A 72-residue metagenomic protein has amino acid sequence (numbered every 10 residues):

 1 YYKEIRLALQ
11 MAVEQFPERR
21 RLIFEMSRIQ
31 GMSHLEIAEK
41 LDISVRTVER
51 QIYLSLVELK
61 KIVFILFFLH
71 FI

Functional and structural regions predicted by a protein language model:
Y1-L7, M11: Acidic, proline/glycine-rich intrinsically disordered inter-domain spacer in sigma factors
K3-E4, P17, K61: General secondary-structure edge motif
L9, L41, L56-L59: Generic leucine side-chain signal with a strong bias for well-ordered alpha-helical environments
M11-E14, E18-L22, Q30-T47: Helix-turn-helix DNA-binding module
R46-E49, K61: Membrane-interacting alpha-helical segments
Q51-L54: Residues within the DNA-recognition helix of helix-turn-helix
L56-I72: C-terminal edge and immediately downstream basic/flexible tail or linker adjoining helix-turn-helix-like DNA-binding
